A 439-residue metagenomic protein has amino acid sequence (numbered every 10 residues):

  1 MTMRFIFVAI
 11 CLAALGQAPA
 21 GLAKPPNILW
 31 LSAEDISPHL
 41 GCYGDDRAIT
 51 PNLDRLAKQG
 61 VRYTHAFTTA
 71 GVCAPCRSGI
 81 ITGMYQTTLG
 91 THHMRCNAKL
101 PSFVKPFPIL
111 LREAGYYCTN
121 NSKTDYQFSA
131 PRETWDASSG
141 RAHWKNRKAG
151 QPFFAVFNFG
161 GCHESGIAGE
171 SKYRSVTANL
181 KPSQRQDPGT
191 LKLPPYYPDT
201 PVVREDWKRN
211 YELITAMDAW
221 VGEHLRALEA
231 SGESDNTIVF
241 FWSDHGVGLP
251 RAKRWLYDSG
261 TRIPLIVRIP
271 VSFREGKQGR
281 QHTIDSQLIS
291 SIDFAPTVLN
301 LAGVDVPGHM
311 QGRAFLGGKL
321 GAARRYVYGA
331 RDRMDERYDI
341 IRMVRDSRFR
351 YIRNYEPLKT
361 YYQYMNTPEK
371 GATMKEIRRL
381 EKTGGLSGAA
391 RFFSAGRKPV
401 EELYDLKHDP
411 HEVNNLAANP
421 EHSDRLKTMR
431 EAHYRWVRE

Functional and structural regions predicted by a protein language model:
T2-V8: Sec-dependent signal peptide recognition, specifically the positively charged N-region followed immediately by
I10, A14-A395, P399-E402, P410-E431: Formylglycine-dependent sulfatase
K407: C-terminal helical cap and adjacent loop that interface with cofactors, partners, or active-site loops
R430-E439: Bilobed periplasmic-binding protein-like "clamshell/Venus-flytrap" ligand-binding domains
